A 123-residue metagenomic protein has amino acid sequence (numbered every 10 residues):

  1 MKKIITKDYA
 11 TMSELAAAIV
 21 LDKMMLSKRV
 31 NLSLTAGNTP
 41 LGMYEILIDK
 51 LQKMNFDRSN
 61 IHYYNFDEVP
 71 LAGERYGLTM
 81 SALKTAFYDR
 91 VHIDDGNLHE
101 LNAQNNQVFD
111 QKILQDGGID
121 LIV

Functional and structural regions predicted by a protein language model:
M1-L32: N-terminal glycine-/serine-/threonine-rich phosphate-binding loop
K7-D8, N38, A103-N105: Short beta->alpha linker loops
A10, E14, L41, G77: Electropositive phosphate-/nucleotide-binding environments in soluble metabolic enzymes
A17-M25, I48, Q52, K84-Y88 (+1 more regions): Generic structural signal for well-ordered alpha-helical scaffold segments
L26-L51: Glycine-rich N-terminal segment of FAD-binding domains in flavoprotein oxidoreductases, spanning the beta-loop-helix
F56-V123: Ligand-binding beta-strand-loop-alpha-helix segment within the catalytic cores of soluble metabolic enzymes
